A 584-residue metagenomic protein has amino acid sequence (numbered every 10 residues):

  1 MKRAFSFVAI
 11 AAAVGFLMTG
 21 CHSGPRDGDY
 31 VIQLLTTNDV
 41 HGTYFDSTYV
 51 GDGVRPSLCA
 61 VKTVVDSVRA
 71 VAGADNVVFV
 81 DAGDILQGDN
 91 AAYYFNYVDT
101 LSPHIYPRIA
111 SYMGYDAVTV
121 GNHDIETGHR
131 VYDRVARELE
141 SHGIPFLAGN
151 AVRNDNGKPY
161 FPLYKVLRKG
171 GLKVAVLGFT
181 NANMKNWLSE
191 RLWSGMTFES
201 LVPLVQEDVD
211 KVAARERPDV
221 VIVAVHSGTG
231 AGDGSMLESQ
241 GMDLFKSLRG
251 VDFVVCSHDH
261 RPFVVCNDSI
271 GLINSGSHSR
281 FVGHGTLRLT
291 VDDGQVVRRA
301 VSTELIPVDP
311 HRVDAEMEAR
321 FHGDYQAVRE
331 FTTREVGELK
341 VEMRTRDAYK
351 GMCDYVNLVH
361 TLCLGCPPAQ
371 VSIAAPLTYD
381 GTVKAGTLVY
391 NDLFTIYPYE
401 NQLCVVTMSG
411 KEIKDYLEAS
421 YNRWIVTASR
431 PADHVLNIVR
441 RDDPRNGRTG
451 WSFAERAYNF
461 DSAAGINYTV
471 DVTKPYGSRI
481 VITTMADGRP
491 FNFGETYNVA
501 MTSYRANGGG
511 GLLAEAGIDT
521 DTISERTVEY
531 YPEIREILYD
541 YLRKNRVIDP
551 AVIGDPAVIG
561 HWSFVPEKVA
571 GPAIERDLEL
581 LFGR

Functional and structural regions predicted by a protein language model:
M1-A4: Positively charged n-region of N-terminal signal peptides that target proteins for export
F7-V8, A231: Intrinsically disordered, low-complexity segments enriched in polar/charged small residues
V8-F16: Bacterial N-terminal signal peptides
V14-G15, G51, N96, Y421: Hydrophobic alpha-helical membrane context
M18-G20: C-terminal motif of bacterial Sec signal peptides marking the signal peptidase cleavage site
H22-H311, K350-L362, S372, Y530: Acidic, metal/ion-coordinating pockets
G24-Q33, G42-R55, A60-S67, Y112 (+3 more regions): Catalytic centers of hydrolytic enzymes
